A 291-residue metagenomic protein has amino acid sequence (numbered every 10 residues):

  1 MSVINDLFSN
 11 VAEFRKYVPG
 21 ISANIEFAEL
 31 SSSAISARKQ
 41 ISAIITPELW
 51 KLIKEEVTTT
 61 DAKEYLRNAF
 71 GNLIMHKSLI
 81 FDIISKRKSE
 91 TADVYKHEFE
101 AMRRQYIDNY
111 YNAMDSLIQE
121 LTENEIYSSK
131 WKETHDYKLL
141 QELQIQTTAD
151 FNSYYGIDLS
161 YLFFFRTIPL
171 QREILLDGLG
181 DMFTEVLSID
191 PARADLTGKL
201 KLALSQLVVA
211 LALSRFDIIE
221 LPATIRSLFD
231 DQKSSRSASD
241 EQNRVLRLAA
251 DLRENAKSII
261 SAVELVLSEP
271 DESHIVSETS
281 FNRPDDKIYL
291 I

Functional and structural regions predicted by a protein language model:
M1-G71, K77-S205, L211-I291: Conserved short "hinge" loops at termini or chain/domain junctions
